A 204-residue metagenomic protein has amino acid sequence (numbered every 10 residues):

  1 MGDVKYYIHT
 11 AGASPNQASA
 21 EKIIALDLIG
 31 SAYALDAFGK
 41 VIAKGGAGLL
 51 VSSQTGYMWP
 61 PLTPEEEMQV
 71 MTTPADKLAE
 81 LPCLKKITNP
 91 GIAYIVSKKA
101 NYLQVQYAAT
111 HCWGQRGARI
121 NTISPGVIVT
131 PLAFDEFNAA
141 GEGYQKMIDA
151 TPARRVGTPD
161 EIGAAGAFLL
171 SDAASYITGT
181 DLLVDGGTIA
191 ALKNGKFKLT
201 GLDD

Functional and structural regions predicted by a protein language model:
Y7-I8: Conserved hydrophobic beta-strands of the Rossmann-like cofactor-binding core in SDR/related NAD(P)H-dependent
A13-Q17, K40, K44-R116, P125-V129: Catalytic loop of short-chain dehydrogenase/reductase
I23-I24: A hydrophobic alpha-helix adjacent to the NAD(P)-binding/active-site core of NAD(P)-dependent oxidoreductases, strongly
Y33, A93-Y94, K99-Y102, T122 (+2 more regions): C-terminal helical subdomain
T72-L84, F137-T151, G201-D203: A short C-terminal helix-loop "cap" of Rossmann-like NAD(P)-dependent dehydrogenase/epimerase domains
G114, R119, I177-G179: Short, small/polar-rich loop/turn modules that mediate ligand/substrate recognition or access, typified
T178-D204: Short C-terminal tail/terminal secondary-structure segment of NAD(P)H-dependent dehydrogenase/reductase domains
